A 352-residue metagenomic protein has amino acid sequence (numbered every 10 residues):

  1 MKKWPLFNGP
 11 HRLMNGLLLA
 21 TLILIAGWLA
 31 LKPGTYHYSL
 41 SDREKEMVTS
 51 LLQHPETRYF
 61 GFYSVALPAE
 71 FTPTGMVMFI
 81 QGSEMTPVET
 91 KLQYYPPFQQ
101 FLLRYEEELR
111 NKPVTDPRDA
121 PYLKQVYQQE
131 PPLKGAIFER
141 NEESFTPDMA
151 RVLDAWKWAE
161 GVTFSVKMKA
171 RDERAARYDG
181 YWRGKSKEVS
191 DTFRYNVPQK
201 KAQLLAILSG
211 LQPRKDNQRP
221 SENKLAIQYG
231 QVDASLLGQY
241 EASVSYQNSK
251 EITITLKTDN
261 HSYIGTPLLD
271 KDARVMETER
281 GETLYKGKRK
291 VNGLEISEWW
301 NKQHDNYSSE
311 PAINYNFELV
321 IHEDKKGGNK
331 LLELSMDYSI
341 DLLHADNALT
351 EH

Functional and structural regions predicted by a protein language model:
K2-H352: N-terminal targeting sequences that direct proteins away from the cytosol to non-cytosolic compartments
